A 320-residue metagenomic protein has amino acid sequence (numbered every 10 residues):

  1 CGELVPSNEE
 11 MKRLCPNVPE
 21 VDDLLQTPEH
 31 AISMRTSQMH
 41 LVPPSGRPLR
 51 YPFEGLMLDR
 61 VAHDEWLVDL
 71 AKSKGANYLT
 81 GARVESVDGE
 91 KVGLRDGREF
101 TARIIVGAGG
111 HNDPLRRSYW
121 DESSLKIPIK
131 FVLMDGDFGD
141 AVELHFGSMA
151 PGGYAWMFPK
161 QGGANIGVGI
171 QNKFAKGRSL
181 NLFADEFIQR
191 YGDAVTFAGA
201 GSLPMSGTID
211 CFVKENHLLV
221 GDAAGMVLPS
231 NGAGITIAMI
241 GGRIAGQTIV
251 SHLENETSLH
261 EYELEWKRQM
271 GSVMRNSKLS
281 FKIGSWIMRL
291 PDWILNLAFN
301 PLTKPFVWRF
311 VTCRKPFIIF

Functional and structural regions predicted by a protein language model:
C1-M39: N-terminal FAD cofactor-binding segment of flavoenzymes
V42-D59, K91, K160-N172: Helix-loop-beta segment of a Rossmann-like dinucleotide-binding subdomain
L49-L70, P114, N172-S179, T208: Short beta-strand to alpha-helix junction loop
K72-V84: A conserved beta-strand/loop element that lines the FAD pocket in flavoprotein oxidoreductases
V84, V92, E99-H111, H217: Short hydrophobic core segments
G110-L180, D185, I209: Conserved FAD-binding catalytic core of PHBH/FMO-like flavoproteins
F174-I249, E254: FAD/FMN-dependent oxidoreductases across multiple families
Q247-F320: C-terminal helical "tail/cap" subdomain of flavin- and related membrane-associated enzymes
